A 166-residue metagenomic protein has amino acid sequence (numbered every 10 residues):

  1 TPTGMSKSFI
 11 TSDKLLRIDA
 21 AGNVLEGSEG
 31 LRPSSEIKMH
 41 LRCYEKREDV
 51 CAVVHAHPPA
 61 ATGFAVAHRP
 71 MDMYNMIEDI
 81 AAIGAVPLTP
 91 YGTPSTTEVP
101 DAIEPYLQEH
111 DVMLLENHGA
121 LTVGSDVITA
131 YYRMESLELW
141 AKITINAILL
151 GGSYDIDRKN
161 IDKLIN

Functional and structural regions predicted by a protein language model:
T1-N166: Glycine-rich flexible loops
